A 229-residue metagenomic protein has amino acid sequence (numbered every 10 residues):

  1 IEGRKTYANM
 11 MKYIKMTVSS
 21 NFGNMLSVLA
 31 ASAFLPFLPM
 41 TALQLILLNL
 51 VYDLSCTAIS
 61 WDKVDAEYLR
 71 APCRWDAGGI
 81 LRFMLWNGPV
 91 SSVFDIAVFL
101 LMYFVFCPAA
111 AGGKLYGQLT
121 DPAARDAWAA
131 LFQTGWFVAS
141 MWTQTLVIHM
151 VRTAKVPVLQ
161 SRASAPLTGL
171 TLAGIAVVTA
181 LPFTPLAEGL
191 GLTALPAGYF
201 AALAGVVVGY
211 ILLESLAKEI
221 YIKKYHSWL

Functional and structural regions predicted by a protein language model:
I1-K155: Membrane-embedded transport module
L29-F37, A180-P196: Transmembrane helix-loop junctions at the membrane interface of multipass transporters and ion channels
P89, T145, A173, P185 (+1 more regions): Hydrophobic, well-ordered secondary-structure elements that form the walls of internal hydrophobic environments
F94-L100, G174-G189: Hydrophobic alpha-helical transmembrane segments in multi-pass integral membrane proteins
A124-L131, S161-R162, L192-G198: Interfacial loop-to-helix junctions that mark the boundaries of transmembrane helices in multi-pass membrane
L159-T168: Cytoplasmic-side transmembrane-helix entry/capping segments in multi-pass membrane proteins
Y199-E214: Alpha-helical membrane-embedded segments
L216-S227: Membrane-interface capping segments at transmembrane-helix boundaries
